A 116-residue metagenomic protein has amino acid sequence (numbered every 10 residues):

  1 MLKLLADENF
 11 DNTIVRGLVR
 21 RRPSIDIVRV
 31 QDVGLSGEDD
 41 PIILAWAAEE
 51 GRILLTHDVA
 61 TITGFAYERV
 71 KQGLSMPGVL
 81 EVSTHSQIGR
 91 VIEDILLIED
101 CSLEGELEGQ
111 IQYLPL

Functional and structural regions predicted by a protein language model:
L2-I25, Q31-L35, L44, G64-L116: Acidic, PIN/NYN-like endoribonuclease modules and their adjacent C-terminal/linker elements
D40, A48, R52-F65: Acidic, metal-binding active-site segment of PIN/NYN-like and related structure-specific nucleases
